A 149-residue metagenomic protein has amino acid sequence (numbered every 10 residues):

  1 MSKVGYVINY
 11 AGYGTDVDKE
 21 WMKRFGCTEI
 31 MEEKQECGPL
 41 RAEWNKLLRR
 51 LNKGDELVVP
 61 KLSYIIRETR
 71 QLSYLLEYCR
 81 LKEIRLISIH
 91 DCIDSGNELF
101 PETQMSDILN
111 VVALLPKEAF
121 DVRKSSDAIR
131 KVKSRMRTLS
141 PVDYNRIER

Functional and structural regions predicted by a protein language model:
M1-V4: Extreme N-terminal starter segment of soluble prokaryotic enzymes
Y6, L57-V58: Structural motif
N9-G14, K34-N45, P60-S73, C92-G96: Acidic, metal-coordinating catalytic cores used for nucleic-acid/nucleotide bond scission and strand-transfer chemistry
Y13-M22: Short, solvent-exposed amphipathic alpha-helices that sit in or adjacent to ligand/effector-binding or catalytic
M22-K34: Short beta-strand elements in bilobed, periplasmic/extracellular small-molecule ligand-binding domains
C79-Y144: Phosphate/pyrophosphate-binding and catalytic-coupling "lid/hinge/switch" segments at subdomain interfaces
